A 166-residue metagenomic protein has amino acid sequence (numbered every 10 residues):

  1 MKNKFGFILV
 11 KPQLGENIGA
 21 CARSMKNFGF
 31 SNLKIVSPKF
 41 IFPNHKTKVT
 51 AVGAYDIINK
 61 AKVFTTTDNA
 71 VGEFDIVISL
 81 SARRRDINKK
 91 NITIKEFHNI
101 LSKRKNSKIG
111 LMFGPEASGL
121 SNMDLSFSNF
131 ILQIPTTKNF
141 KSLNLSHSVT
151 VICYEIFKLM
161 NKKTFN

Functional and structural regions predicted by a protein language model:
M1-N166: Post-transcriptional modification and biogenesis factors for structured RNAs of the translation apparatus
